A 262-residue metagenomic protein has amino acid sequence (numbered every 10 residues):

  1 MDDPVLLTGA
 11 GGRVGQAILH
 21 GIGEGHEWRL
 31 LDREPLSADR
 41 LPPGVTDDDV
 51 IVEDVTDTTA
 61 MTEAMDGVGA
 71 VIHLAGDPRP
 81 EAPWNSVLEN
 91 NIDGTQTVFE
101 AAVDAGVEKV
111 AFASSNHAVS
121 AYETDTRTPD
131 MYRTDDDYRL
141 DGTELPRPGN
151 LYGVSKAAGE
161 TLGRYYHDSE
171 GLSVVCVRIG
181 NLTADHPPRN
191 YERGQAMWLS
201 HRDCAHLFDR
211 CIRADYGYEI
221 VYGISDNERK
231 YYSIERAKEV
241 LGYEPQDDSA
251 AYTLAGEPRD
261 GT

Functional and structural regions predicted by a protein language model:
D3-E24: N-terminal Rossmann NAD(P)H-binding glycine-rich loop of SDR-like oxidoreductase domains
D47-D48, V52-N90: NAD(P)H-binding glycine-rich loop region in Rossmannoid oxidoreductase-like domains and their noncatalytic homologs
T56, S86-T97, V154-S155, L199: Glycine-rich NAD(P)-binding loop of the Rossmann-fold in SDR/ketoreductase-type enzymes
T97-T143: Conserved Rossmann-fold NAD(P)-dependent oxidoreductase catalytic core, especially the SDR/UDP-sugar
D141, L151, S155-A158: Active-site helix of classical SDR
E160-D185: Conserved beta-loop-beta element that borders a ligand/cofactor-binding pocket
R178-P187, W198-E219, D226, L241: Alpha-helical substrate-binding/gating segment
E219-V221, D226-E244, D260-G261: Conserved C-terminal active-site "lid" loop/helix of NAD(P)H-dependent oxidoreductases that clamps the redox cofactor
